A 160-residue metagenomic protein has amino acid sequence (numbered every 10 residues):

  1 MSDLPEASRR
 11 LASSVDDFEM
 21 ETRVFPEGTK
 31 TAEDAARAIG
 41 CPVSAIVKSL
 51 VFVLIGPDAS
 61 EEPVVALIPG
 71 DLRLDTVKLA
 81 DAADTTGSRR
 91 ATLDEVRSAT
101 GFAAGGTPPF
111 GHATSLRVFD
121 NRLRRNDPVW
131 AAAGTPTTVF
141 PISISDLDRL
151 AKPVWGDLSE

Functional and structural regions predicted by a protein language model:
M1-E160: Extended, low-hydrophobicity, polar/charged segments
